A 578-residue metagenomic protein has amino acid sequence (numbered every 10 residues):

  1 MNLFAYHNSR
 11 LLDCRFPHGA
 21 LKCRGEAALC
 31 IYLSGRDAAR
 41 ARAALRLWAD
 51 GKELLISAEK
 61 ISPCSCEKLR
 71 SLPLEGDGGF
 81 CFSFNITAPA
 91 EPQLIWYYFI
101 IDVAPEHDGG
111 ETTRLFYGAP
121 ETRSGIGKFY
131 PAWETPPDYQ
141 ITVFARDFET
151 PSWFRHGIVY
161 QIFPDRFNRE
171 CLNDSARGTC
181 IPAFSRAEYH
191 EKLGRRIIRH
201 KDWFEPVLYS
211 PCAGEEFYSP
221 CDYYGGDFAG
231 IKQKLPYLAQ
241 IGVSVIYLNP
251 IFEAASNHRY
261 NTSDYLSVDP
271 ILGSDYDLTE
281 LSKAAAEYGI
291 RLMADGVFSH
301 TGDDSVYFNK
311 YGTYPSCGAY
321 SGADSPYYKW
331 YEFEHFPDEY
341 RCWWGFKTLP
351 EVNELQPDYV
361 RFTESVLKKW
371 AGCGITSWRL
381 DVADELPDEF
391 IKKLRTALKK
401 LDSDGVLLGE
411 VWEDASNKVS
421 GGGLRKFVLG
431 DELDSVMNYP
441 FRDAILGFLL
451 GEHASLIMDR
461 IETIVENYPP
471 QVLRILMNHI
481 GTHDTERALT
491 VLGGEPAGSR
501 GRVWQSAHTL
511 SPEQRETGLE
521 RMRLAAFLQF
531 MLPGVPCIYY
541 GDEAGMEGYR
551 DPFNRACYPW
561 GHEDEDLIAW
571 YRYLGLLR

Functional and structural regions predicted by a protein language model:
M1-H156, Y160, S244, L401: Glycan-association/targeting regions that enable binding to alpha-glucans and other polysaccharides
I31, I162, L238, L248 (+10 more regions): Conserved, mostly hydrophobic/aromatic
L33-G35, A49, I86-A90, V103 (+8 more regions): Short, flexible loop/turn elements at secondary-structure junctions
P151-H156, A239-I241, A286-E287, K400 (+2 more regions): Extracellular/periplasmic catalytic domains that process cell-envelope and extracellular macromolecules
F154, E170-Y218, Y223, E413 (+1 more regions): Loop/helix patches that line or flank the sugar-binding groove of alpha-linked glycan CAZymes
I158-Y160, I246-L248, L292-A294, W378 (+4 more regions): Hydrophobic faces of well-ordered beta-strands that scaffold small-molecule active sites in alpha/beta enzyme cores
F163-V245, I251-C373, L394-K400, N417: Substrate-binding/active-site clefts of carbohydrate-active enzymes
T279-R291, S299-H300, S305-S316, S365-K368 (+3 more regions): Active-site-proximal helices and loops of the catalytic beta/alpha 8
